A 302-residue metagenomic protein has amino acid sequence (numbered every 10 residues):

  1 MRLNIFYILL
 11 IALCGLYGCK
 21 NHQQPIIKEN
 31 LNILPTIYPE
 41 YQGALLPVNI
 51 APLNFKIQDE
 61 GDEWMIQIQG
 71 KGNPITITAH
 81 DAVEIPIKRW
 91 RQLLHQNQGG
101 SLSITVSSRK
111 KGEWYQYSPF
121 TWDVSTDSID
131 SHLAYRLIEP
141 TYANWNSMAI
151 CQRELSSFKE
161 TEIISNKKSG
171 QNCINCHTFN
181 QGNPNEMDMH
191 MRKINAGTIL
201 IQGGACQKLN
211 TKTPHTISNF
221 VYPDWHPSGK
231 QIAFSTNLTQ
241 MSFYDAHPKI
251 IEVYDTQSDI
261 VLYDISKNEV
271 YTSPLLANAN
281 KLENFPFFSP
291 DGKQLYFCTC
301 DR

Functional and structural regions predicted by a protein language model:
G15-G18: C-terminal motif of bacterial Sec signal peptides marking the signal peptidase cleavage site
N30-E40, N73-R89, S156-C173, I201-N219 (+1 more regions): Multi-bladed beta-propeller domains
I37, W114-A143, H215-T216: Low-complexity, Pro/Ser/Thr- and charge-rich linker/hinge segments at domain boundaries
Y38-D59: Contiguous beta-strand segments within globular domains
S131-N144, F234-T256, C298-R302: Short, conserved, GDST-rich strand-edge loop motifs in beta-rich repeat architectures
H132-N210, H215-T216: Conserved, compact domain cores that house catalytic/ligand-binding motifs in diverse enzymes and effector modules
E186-M187, G229-I232, G292-Y296: Hydrophobic beta-strand positions that form the internal "hydrophobic ladder" of WD40/Gbeta-like beta-propeller blades
